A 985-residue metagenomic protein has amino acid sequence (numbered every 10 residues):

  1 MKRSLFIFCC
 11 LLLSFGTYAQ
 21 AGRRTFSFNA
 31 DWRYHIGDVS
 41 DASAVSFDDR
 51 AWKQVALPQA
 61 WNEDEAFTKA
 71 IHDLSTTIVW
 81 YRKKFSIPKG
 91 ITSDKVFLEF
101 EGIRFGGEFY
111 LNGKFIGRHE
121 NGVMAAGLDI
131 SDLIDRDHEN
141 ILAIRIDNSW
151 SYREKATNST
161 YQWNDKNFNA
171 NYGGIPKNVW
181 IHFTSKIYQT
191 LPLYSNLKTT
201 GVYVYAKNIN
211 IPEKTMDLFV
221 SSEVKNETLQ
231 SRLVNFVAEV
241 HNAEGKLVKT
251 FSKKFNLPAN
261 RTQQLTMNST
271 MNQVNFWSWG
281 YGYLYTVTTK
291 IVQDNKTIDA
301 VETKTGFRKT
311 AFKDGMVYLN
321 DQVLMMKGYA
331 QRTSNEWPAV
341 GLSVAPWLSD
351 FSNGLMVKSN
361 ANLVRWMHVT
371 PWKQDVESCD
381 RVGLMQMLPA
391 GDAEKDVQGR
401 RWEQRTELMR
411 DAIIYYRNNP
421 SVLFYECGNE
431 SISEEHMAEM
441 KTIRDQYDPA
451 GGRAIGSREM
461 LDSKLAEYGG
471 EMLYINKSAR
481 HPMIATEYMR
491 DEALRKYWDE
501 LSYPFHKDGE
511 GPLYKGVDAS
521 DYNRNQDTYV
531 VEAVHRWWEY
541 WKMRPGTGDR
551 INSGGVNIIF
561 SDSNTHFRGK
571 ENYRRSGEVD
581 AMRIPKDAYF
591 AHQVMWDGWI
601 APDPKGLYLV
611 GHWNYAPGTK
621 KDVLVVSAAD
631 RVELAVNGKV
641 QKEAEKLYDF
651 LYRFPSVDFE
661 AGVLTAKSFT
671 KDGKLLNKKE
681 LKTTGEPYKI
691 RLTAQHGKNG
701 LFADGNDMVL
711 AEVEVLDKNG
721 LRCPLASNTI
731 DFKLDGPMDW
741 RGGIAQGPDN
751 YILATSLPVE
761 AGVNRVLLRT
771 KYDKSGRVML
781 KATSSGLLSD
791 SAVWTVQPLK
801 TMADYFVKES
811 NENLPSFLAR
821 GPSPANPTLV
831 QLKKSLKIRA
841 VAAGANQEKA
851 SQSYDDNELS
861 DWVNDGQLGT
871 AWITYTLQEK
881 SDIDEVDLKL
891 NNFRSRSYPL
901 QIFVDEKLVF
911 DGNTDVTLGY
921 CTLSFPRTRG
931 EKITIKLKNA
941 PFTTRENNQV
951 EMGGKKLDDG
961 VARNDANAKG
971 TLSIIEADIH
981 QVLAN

Functional and structural regions predicted by a protein language model:
Q20-E101, A156-K166, Y172-I175, F183-V202 (+4 more regions): Extended carbohydrate-recognition surfaces in non-catalytic/accessory domains of CAZymes and lectin-like proteins
R24-F28, D38, T76-S195, M385 (+4 more regions): Accessory beta-strand-rich segments of carbohydrate-active enzymes
D49, K53-P58, L111, E809-K880 (+4 more regions): Disordered, acidic Ser/Thr/Pro-rich linker "stalks" and the adjacent N-terminal cap of the next globular domain
Q59-I87, I91-E99, I103-N112, G117-E120 (+7 more regions): Active-site-adjacent substrate/metal-binding segments within catalytic domains of carbohydrate-active enzymes
I116-G117, R136, I141-F183, F276-K290 (+4 more regions): Glycine/proline-rich low-complexity spacer/linker segments in large multi-domain proteins
V220-V224, K290, V623-S627, K667-S668 (+4 more regions): Beta-strand-rich structural segments
D350-K358, N362-A588, H592, A601-W613: Substrate-binding/catalytic cleft of secreted carbohydrate-active enzymes, primarily glycoside hydrolases
D597-D622, R631-E633, L676, L681-L710 (+2 more regions): Short S/T/G/P-enriched beta-strand
